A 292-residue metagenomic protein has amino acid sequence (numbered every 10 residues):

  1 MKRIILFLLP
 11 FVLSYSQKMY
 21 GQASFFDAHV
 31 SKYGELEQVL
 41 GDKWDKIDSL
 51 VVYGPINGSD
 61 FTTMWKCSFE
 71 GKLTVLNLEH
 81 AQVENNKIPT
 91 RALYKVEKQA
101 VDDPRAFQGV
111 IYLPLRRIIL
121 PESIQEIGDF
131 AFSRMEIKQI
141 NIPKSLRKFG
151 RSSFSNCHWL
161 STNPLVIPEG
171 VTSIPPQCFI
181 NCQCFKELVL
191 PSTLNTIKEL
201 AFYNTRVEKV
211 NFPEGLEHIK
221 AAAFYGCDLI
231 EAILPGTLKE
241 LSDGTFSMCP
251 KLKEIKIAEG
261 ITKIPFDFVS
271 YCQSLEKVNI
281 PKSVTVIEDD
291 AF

Functional and structural regions predicted by a protein language model:
M1-A23: Bacterial Sec-dependent N-terminal signal peptides
Y20-G41: The feature captures the LRR N-terminal capping module
S24-S31, D48-I56, L73-N86, K98-E126 (+7 more regions): Structural signature of tandem-repeat unit edges
E35-K43, S59-S68, K87-A92, F130 (+3 more regions): Short, T/G/N/S-enriched strand-turn elements that build extracellular solenoid repeat scaffolds
T63-W65, T74-L76, A92-Y94, I119 (+3 more regions): Extracellular leucine-rich repeat
R91-Y94, Q108-I111, F130, Q177 (+1 more regions): Extended, small-residue-rich solenoid/repeat segments and analogous flexible loops that form exposed scaffolds
G128-A131, G150-S153, P175-C178, K198-A201 (+4 more regions): Consensus positions within tandem repeat domains that build extended binding/scaffold surfaces
